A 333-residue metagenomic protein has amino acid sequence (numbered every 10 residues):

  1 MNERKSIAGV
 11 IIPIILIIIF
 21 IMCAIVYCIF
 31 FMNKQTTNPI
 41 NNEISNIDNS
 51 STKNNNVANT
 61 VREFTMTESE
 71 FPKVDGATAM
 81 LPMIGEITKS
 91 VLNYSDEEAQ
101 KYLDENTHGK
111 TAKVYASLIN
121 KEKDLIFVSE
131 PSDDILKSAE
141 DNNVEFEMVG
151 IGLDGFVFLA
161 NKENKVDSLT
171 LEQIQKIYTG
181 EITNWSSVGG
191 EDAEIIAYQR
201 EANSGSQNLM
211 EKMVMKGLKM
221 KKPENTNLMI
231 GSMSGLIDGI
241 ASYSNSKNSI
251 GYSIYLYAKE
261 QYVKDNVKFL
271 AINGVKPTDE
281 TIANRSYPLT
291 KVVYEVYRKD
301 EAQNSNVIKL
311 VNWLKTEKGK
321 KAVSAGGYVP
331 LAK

Functional and structural regions predicted by a protein language model:
E3-E140, V144-K333: Exported/periplasmic ABC-transporter solute-binding proteins
